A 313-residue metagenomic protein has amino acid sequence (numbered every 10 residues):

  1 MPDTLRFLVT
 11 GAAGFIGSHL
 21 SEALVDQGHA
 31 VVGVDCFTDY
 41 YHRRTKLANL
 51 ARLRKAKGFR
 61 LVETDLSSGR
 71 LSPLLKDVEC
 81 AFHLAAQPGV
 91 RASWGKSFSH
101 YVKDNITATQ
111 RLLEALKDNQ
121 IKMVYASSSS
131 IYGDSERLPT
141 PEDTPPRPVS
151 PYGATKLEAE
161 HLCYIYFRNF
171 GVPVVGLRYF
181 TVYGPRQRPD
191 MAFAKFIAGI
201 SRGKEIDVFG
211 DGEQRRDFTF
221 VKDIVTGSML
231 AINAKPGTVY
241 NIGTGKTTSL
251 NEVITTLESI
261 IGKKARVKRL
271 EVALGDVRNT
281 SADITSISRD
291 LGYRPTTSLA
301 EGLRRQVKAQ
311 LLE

Functional and structural regions predicted by a protein language model:
M1-V182: N-terminal Rossmann-like NAD(P)+-binding domain of SDR-like oxidoreductases, especially those catalyzing
F15, Y125, Y132, F180-Y183 (+4 more regions): Conserved hydrophobic/aromatic "anchor" residues that stabilize well-ordered secondary structure elements
L20, I200-E313: C-terminal substrate-binding subdomain of Rossmann-fold SDR/epimerase-dehydratase oxidoreductases
S93, D143-P145, V172-P185, F196-T219 (+2 more regions): A conserved pocket-lining segment of Rossmann-fold NAD(P)-dependent short-chain dehydrogenase/reductase
I106-E114, D190, K222-V225, M229: Conserved active-site region of classical short-chain dehydrogenase/reductase
L112, Y166, K195-I200, G227-A231: A short, amphipathic alpha-helix embedded in the catalytic core of nucleotide-handling enzymes
E158, L162, Y166, F196 (+2 more regions): Hydrophobic alpha-helix immediately C-terminal to the catalytic Tyr-X-X-X-Lys motif of short-chain
